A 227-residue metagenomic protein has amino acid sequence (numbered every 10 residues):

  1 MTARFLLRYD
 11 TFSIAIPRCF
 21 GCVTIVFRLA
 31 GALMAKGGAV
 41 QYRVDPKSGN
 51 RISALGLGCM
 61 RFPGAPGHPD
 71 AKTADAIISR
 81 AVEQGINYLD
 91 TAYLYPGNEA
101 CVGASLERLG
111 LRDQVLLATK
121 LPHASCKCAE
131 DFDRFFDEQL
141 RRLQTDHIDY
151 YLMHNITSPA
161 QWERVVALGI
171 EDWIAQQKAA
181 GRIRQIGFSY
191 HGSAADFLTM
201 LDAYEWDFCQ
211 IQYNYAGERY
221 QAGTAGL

Functional and structural regions predicted by a protein language model:
R18-F20, T24-V115: N-terminal binding-site loop/beta-alpha segment at the start of enzyme catalytic domains that lines or forms
G37, Y42, I156-L227: Beta/alpha (TIM)-barrel catalytic core signal, keyed to glycine-rich beta->alpha loops juxtaposed to Asp/Glu that bind
I52-G56, N87-Y88, Q114-A118, H147-Y150 (+2 more regions): Structural preference for beta-strand elements that scaffold enzyme active sites
A65-P69, A92-A100, A124-E130, P159-W162 (+2 more regions): Acidic-and-aromatic substrate-binding clefts and catalytic sites of carbohydrate-active enzymes
H68-A81, C128-R142, G192-M200: Short, acidic/polar
R108-V115, L143-Q144, Q177-I183, Y204-E205: Short helix-capping segments at alpha-helix termini
L143-Q161: Active-site groove signature of glycoside hydrolases
